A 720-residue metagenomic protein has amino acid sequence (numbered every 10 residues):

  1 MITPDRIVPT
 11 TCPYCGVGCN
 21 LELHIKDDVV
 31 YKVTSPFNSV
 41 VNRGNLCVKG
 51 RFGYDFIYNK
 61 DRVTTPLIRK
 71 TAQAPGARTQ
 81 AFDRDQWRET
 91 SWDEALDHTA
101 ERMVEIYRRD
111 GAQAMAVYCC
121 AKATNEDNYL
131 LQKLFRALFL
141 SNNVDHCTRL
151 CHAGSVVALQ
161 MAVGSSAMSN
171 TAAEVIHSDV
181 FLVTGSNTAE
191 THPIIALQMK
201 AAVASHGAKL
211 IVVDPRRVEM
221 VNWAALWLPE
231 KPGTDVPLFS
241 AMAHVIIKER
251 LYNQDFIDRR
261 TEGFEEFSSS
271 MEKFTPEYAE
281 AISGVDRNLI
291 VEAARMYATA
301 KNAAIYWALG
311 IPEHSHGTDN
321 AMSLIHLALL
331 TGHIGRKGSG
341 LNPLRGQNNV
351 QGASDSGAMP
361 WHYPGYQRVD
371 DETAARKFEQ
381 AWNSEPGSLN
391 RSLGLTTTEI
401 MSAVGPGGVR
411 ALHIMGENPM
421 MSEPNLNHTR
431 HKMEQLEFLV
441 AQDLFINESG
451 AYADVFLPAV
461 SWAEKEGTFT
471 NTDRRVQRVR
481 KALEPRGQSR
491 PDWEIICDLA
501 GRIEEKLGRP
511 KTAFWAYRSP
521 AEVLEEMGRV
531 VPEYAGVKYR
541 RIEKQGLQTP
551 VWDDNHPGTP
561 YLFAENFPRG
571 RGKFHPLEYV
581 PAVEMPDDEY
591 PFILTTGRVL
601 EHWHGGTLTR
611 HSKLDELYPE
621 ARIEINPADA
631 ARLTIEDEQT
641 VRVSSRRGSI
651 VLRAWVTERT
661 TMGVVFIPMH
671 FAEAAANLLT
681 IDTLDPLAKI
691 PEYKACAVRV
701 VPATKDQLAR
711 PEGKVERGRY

Functional and structural regions predicted by a protein language model:
M1-E249, R259, F267, K273 (+8 more regions): N-terminal export/assembly segments and adjacent metallocofactor-ligating motifs of anaerobic energy-metabolism
T10-T11, G16-N20, L436-F438, D443-F445 (+1 more regions): Phosphate/diphosphate-binding loops
A77-R88, L251-R287, R368-V369, T373 (+5 more regions): N-terminal leader/propeptide and maturation segments of large enzyme subunits in energy/redox metabolism and hydrolases
F181, L210, W227-P229, A303 (+3 more regions): Short, well-ordered beta-strand core segments
R216-E219, F445-R480: Flexible glycine/proline-rich, aromatic-decorated loop/lid segments
Y297-G405, N555, E565-R569: A glycine-rich, hydrophobic/aromatic-adjacent loop/helix-cap motif
A353-M359, P520-K613: Long, low-complexity segments enriched in small/aliphatic residues
R486-Q488, D492-Q545, H611-E624, A628-Y720: Long, contiguous, secondary-structure-rich segments that constitute the structural scaffold of globular domains
